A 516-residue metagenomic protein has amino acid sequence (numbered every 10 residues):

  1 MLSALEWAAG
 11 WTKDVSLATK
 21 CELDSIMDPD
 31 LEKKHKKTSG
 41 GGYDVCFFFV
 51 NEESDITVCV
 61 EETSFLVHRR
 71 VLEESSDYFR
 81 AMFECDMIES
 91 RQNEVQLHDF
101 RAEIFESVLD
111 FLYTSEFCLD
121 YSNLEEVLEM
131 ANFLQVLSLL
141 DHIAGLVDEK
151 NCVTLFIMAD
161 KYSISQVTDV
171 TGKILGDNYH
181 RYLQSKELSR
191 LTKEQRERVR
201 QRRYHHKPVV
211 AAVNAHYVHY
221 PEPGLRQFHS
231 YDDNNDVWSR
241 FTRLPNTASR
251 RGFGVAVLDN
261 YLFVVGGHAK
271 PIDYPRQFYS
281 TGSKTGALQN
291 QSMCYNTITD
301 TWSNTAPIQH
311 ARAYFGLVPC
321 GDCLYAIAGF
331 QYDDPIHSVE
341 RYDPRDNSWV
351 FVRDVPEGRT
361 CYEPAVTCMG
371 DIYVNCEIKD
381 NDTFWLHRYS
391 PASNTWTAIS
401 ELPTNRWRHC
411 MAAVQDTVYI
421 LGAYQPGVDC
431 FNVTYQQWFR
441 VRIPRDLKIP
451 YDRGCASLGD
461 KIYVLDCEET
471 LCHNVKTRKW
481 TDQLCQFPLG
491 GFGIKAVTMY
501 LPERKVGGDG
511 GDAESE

Functional and structural regions predicted by a protein language model:
L2-R70, S107-Y121: N-terminal BTB/POZ boundary and linker segment
F47, L134-Q135, Y463: Alpha-helical transmembrane segments of multi-pass membrane proteins
I56, F65-V71, V95-H98, E126-N132 (+1 more regions): Conserved, well-structured core segments
S64, F83-D99, T154-L155: Interdomain boundary/hinge elements
R70-F83: Short active-site loop/helix that positions an aromatic residue
Q92, D99, L140, D160-E516: Kelch-like beta-propeller repeat domains
D99, E103-V108: Generic alpha-helical secondary structure signal
S107-E187: Post-BTB helical module
